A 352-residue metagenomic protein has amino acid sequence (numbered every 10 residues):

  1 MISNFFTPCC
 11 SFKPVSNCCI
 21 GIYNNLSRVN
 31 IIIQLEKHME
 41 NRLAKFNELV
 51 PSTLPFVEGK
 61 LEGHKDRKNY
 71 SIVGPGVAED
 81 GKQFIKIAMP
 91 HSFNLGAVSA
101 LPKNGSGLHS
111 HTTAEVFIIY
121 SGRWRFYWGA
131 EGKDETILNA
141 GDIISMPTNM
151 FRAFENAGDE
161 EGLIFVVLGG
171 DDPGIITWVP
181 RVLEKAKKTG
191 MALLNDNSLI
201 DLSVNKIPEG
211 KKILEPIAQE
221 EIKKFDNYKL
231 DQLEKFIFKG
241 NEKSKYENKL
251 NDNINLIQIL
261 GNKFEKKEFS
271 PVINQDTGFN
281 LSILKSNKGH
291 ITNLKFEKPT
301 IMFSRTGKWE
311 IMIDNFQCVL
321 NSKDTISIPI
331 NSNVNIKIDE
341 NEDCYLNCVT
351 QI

Functional and structural regions predicted by a protein language model:
F5-F6, L26: Short hydrophobic targeting helices and cationic amphipathic motifs that mediate membrane/organellar targeting
C9-C10, C18-C19: Cysteine-centered motifs
R28-H91, L194-K285: A short, N-terminal "cap"/entry segment at the start of jelly-roll beta-barrel domains of the cupin/DSBH fold
H38-N41, F151-Q232, F236-I237, N333-I352: Double-stranded beta-helix
A78-K82, G96-H111, N280-E297: Conserved short histidine dyad/triad with adjacent acidic residue
F84-A88, S106-H111, W128, E135-I137 (+4 more regions): Short histidine-centered beta-strand/loop micro-motifs that create catalytic or ligand/metal-coordination sites
S110-A140, M150, L294-S322: A short beta-strand-loop-beta hairpin characteristic of the jelly-roll/cupin
L138-G158, G169, I313, L320-E340: Conserved metal-binding segment of the jelly-roll/cupin
